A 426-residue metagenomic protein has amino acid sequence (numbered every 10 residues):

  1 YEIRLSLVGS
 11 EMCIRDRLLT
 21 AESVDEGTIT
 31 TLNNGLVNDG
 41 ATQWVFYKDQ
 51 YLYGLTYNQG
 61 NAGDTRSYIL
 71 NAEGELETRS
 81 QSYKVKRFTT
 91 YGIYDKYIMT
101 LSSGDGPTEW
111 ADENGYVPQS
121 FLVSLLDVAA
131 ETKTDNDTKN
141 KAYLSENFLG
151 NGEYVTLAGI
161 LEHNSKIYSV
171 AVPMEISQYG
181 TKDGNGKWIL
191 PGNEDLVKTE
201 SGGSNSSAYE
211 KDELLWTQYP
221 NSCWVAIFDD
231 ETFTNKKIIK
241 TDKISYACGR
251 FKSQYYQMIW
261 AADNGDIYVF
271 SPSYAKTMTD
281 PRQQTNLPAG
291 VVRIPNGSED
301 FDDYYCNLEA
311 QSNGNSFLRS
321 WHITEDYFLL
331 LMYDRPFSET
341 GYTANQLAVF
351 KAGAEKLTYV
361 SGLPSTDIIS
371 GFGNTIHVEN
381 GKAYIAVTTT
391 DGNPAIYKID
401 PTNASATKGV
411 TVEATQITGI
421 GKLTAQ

Functional and structural regions predicted by a protein language model:
Y1-G9, C13-I14: Single conserved hydrophobic/aromatic residue that forms the stacking wall/gate of nucleotide- or nucleobase-binding
L18-L144, F148: Post-signal peptide N-terminal segment of secreted/secretory-pathway proteins
E26-V37, E75-V85, A130-G150, N235-I244 (+4 more regions): Beta-propeller fold detector
V37-K48, S82-K96, N147-I160, Y246-I259 (+3 more regions): Repeated scaffold domains used in trafficking and secretory/extracellular systems, primarily beta-propellers
D49-Q50, K96, N164-S165, N264-D266 (+2 more regions): Short coil/turn segments that connect the beta-strands within blades of beta-propeller domains
N58, G104, P173, S273-A275 (+2 more regions): Residue-level signature of beta-propeller blades and closely related beta-rich strand-turn architectures in secreted
R66-L70, Y116-E131, D183-T234, Q283-E299 (+2 more regions): Beta-propeller blade signature
E299-G392: Intrinsically disordered, low-complexity segments enriched in Gly and acidic/Ser/Thr residues that form flexible
